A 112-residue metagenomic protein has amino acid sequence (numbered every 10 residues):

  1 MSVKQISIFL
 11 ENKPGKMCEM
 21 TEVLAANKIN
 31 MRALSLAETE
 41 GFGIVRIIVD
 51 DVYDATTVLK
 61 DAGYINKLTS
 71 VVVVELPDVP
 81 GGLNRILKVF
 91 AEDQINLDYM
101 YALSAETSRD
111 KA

Functional and structural regions predicted by a protein language model:
M1-P80, N84-A112: Structural preference for solvent-exposed beta-strand-turn elements and adjacent flexible terminal/loop segments within
